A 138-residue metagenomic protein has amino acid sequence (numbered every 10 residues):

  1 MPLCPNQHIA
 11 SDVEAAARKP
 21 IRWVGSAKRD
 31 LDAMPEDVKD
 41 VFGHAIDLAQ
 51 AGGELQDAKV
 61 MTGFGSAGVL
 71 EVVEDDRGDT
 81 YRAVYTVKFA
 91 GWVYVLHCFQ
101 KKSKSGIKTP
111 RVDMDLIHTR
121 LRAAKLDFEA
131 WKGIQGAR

Functional and structural regions predicted by a protein language model:
M1-T80, F89-W92, K101-R138: Basic, Lys/Arg-enriched alpha-helical interface segments
A83-Y85: Hydrophobic/aromatic beta-strand elements that line small-molecule binding cavities or substrate pockets in beta-rich
